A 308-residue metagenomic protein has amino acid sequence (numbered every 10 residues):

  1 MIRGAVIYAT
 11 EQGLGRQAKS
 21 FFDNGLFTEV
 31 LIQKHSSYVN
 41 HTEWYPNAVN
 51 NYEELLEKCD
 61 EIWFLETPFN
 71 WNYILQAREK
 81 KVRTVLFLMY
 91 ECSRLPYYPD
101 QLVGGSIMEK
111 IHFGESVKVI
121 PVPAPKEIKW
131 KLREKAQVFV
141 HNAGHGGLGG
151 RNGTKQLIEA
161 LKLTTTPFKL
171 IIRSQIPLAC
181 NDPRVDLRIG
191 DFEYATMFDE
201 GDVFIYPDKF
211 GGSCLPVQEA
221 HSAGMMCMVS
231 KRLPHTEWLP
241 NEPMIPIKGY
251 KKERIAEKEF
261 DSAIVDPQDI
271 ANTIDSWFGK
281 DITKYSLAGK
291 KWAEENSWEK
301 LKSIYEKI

Functional and structural regions predicted by a protein language model:
Q33-G114: Extended catalytic core of nucleotide-activated donor transferases of GT-like folds
H35-S37, S116-K129, P177: Short beta-strand->alpha-helix junction loop in the catalytic core of nucleotide-activated group-transfer enzymes
L56, D191, T196-G201: Short alpha-helical donor nucleotide-sugar binding micro-motif in glycosyltransferases
P125-E127, R133-P183, L187, D191: Conserved catalytic-core segment of nucleotide-activated headgroup transferases in glycan assembly
K209: Aromatic "clamp/platform" in nucleotide-sugar-dependent glycosyltransferases that forms part of the donor/acceptor
M226-V229, T236: Short hydrophobic beta-strand element within catalytic cores of glycosyltransferases and related nucleotide-activated
T236-S276: Change "using UDP/GDP/dTDP sugars" to "using nucleotide sugars
S262-I270, S276-K307: A charged, aromatic-enriched C-terminal amphipathic alpha-helix characteristic of glycosyltransferases across folds
